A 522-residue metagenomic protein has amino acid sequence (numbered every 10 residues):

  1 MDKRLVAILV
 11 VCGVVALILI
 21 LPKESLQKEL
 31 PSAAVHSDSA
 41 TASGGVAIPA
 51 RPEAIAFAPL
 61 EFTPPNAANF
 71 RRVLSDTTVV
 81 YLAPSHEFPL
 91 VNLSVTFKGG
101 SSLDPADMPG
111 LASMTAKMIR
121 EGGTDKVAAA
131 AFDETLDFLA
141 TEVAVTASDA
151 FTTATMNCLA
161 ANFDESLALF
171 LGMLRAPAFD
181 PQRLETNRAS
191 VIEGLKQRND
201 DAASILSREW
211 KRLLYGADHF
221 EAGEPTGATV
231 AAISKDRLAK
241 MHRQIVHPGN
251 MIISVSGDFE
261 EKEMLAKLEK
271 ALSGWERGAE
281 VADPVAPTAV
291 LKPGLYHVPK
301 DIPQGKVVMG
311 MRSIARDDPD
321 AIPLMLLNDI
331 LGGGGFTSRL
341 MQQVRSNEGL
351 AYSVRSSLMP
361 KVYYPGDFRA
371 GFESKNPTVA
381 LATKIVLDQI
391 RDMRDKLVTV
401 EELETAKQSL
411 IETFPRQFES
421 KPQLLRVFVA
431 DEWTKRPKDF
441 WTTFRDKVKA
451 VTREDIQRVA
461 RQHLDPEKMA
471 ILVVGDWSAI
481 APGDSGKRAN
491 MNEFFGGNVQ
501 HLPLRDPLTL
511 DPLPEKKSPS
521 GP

Functional and structural regions predicted by a protein language model:
A7-I20: Hydrophobic membrane-insertion alpha-helices, especially the h-region of bacterial N-terminal signal peptides
E24, E121-K126, M156-R188, G334-G335 (+2 more regions): M16/insulysin-pitrilysin zinc metalloprotease superfamily fold
E29, A42-A50, I55, A217 (+2 more regions): An aromatic/glycine/proline-enriched structural segment found at the starts of mature extracellular/organellar domains
G44-R51, S166, R198-P248, L268 (+2 more regions): Scaffold signal of the M16-like zinc-metallopeptidase fold and its non-catalytic homologs
S94-N157, D200, A222-E224, G334-L350 (+1 more regions): M16/MPP (pitrilysin/insulinase) zinc-metallopeptidase core fold and M16-derived inactive scaffolds
S101, V308-R312, G332-S374, V427: A structural supersecondary motif
S190-E209, A286-G305, Q342-A351, K396-K447 (+2 more regions): Short acidic/His-enriched helical or mixed secondary-structure segments at domain edges of catalytic enzymes and some
F372, R394, E432, R436-P512: C-terminal soluble interaction/assembly domains
